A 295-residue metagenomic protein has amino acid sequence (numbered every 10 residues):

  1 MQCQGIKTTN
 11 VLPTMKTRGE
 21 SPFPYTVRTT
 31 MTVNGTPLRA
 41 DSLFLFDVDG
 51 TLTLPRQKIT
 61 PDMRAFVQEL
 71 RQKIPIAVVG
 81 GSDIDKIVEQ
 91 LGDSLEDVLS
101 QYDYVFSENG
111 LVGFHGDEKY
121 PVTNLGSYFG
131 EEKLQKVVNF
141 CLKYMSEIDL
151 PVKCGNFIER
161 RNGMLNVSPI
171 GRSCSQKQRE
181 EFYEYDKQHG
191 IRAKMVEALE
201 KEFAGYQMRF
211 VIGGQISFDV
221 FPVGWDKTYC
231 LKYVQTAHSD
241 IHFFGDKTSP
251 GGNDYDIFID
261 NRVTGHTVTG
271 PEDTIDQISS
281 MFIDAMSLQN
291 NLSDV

Functional and structural regions predicted by a protein language model:
M1-V48, I59-Q72, D93-D97, S287-V295: Non-catalytic pre-domain segments flanking phosphatase-related domains
N34-L43, I59-T60, F221-V295: Mg2+-dependent phosphoryl-transfer enzymes with acidic/Ser/Thr/Gly-rich catalytic loops
F44-D49, E108-G110, D117, R161 (+1 more regions): Short loop/turn segments at strand-loop or loop-helix junctions that form parts of catalytic or ligand-binding pockets
K58-F157: Active-site phosphate-binding/coordination module
L70-L91, V105, F157-P169, I212-G214 (+3 more regions): Substrate-recognition element of Asp-dependent hydrolases with the DxDx(T/V) motif
I84, V112, R172-C174, I216-S217 (+1 more regions): Short, solvent-exposed loop/turn segments at secondary-structure junctions
P151-H242: Conserved acidic, metal-coordinating active-site core of Asp-based, Mg2+-dependent phosphoryl-transfer enzymes
